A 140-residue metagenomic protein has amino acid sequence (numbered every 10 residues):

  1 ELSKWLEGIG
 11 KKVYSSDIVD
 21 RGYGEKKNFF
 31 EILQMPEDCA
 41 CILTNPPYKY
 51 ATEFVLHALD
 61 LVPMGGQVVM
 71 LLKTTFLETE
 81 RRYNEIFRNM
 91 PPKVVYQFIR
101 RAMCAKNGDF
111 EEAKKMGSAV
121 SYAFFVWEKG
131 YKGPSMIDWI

Functional and structural regions predicted by a protein language model:
E1-I140: Class I S-adenosyl-L-methionine-dependent methyltransferase catalytic core
